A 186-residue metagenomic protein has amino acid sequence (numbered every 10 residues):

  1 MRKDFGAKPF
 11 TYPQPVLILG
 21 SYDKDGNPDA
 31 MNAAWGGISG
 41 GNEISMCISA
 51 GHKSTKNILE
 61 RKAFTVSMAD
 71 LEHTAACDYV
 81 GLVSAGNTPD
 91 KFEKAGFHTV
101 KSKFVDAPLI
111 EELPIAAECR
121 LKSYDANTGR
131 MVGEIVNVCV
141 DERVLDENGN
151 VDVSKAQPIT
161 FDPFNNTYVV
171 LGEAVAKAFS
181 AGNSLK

Functional and structural regions predicted by a protein language model:
M1-K186: Basic, polyanion-binding surface patches
